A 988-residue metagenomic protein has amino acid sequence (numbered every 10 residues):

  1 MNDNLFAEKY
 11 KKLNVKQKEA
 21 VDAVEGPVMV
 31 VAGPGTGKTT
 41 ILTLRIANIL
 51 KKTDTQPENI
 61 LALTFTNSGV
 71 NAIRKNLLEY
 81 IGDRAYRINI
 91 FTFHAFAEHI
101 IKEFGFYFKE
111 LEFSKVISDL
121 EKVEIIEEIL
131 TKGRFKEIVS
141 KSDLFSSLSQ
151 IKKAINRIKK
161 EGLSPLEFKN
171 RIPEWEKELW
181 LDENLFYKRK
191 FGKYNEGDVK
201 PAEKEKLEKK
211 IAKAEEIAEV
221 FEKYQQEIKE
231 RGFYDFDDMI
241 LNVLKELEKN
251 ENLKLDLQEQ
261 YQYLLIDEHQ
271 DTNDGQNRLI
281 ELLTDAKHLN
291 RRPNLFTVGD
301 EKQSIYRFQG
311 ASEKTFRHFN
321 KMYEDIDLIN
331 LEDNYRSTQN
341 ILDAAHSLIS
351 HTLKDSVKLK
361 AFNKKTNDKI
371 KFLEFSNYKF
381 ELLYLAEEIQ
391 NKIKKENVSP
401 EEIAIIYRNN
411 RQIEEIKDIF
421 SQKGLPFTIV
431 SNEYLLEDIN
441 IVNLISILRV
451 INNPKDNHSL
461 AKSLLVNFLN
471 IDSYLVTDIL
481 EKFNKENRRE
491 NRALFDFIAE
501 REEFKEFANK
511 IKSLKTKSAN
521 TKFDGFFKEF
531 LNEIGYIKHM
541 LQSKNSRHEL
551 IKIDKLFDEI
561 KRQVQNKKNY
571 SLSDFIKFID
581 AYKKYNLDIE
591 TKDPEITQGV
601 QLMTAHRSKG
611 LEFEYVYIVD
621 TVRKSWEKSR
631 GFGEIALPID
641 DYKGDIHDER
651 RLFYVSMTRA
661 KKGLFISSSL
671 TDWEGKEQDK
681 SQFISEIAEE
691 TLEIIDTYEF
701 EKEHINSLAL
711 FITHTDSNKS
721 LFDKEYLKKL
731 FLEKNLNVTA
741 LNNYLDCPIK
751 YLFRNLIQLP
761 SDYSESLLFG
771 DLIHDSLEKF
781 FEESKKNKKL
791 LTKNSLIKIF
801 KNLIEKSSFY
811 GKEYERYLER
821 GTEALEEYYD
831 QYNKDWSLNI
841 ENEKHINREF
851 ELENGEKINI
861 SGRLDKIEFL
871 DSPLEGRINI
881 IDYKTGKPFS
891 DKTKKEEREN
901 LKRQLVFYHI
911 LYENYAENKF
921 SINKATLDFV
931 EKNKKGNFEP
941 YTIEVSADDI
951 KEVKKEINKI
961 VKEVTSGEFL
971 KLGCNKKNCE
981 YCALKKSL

Functional and structural regions predicted by a protein language model:
M1-K75, R87, E167, K210 (+10 more regions): Conserved motor-region signature of P-loop NTPase helicases/translocases
N2-A7, E25, A47-D237, L241 (+6 more regions): A basic/glycine-biased coupling hinge at the interface between accessory DNA-binding modules
N2-Y10, L253-K254, E387, Y474-E500 (+5 more regions): Conserved C-terminal motor-coupling region of P-loop helicases
D54-N59, E79-I88, F104-S118, L130-F145 (+15 more regions): Short, polar/flexible loop-turn hinges at active-site or ligand-entry regions and domain interfaces
A214-I217, K223, A499-L611, R623-K628 (+1 more regions): Accessory C-terminal helicase-associated subdomains
R411, S421-K423, K505-N509, S685-E783 (+3 more regions): C-terminal, charged and often intrinsically disordered regions of DNA end-processing helicases and nucleases
G610, I695-S707, H909-L988: Metal-dependent nuclease catalytic regions and adjoining charged, substrate-binding loops involved in nucleic-acid end
V619, E841-Y915: Non-catalytic protein-protein interaction segments used by genome-maintenance enzymes to assemble and couple activities
